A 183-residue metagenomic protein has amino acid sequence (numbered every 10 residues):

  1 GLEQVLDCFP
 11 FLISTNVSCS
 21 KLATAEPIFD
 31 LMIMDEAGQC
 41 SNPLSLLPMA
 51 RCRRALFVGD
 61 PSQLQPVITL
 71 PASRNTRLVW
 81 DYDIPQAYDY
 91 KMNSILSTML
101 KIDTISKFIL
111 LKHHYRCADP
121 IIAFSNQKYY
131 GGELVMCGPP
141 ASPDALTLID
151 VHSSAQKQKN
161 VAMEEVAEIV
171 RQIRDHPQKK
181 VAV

Functional and structural regions predicted by a protein language model:
G1-E26: Conserved helicase/translocase P-loop NTPase motor core
V17-M34, G38-V183: Conserved helicase motor core of SF1/SF2 NTP-dependent helicases
